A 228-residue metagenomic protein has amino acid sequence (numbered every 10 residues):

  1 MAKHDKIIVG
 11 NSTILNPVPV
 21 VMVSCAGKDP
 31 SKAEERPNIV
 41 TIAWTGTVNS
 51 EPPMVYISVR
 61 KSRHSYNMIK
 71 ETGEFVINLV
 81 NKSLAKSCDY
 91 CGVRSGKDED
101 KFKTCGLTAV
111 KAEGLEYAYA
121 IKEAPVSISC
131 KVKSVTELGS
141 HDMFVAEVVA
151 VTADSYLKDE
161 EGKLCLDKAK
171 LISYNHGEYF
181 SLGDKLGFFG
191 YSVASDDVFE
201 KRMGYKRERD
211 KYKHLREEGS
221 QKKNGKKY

Functional and structural regions predicted by a protein language model:
M1-Y228: Basic, polyanion-binding surface patches
